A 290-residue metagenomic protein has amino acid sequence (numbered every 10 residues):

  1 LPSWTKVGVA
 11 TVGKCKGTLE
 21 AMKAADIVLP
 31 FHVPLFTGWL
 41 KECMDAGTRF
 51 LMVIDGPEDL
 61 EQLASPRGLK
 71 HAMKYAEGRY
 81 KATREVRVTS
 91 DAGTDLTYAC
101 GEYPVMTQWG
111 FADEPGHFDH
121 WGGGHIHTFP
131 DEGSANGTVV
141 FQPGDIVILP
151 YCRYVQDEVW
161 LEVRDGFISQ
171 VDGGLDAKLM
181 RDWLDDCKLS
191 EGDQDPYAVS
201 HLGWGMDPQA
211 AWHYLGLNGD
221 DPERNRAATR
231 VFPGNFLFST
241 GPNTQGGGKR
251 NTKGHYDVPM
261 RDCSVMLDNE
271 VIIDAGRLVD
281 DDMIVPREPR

Functional and structural regions predicted by a protein language model:
L1-Q156, R164, N269-A275, D280-R290: Active-site bordering "gate/hinge" segments that shape substrate access to catalytic or cofactor-binding pockets
L35-T37, A210, T244: Glycine-rich nucleotide phosphate-binding loop and flanking beta-alpha elements of Rossmann-like dinucleotide-binding
V86, V171, L202, C263-V265: Generic beta-strand hydrophobic packing signal
D95, N136, E158, V199 (+2 more regions): Broad gene-expression machinery/nucleic-acid interaction feature
P104, D145, F167, P208 (+1 more regions): Short loop/turn segments at secondary-structure transitions that flank enzyme active sites
Y154-V155, Q170-T240: Dual-mode signal for accessory low-complexity, basic/Gly-rich regions
D157-V171, V265: Active-site and channel-lining beta-strand-loop segments that bind or position nucleotide-derived/phosphorylated
H213-Y214, G219-R290: Charged, compositionally biased interaction regions
